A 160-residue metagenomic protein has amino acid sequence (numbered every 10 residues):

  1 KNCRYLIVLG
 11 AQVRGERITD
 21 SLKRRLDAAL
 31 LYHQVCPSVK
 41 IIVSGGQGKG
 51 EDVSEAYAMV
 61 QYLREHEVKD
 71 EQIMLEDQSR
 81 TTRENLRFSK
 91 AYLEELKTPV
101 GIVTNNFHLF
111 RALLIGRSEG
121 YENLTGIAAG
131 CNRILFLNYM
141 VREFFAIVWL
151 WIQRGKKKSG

Functional and structural regions predicted by a protein language model:
K1-V141: A structural signal for short, hydrophobic/glycine-enriched beta-strand patches
R133-S159: A transmembrane-helix-recognition feature enriched in membrane-embedded lipid enzymes and envelope glyco-/phospholipid
